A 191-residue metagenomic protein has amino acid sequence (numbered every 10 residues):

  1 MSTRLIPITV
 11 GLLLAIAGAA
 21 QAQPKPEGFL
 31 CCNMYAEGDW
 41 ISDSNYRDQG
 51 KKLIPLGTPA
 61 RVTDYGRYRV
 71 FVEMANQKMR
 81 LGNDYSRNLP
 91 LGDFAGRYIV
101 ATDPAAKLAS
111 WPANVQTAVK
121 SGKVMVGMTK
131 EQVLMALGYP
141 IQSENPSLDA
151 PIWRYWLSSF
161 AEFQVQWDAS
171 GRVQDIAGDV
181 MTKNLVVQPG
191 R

Functional and structural regions predicted by a protein language model:
M1-L5: Positively charged n-region of N-terminal signal peptides that target proteins for export
I6-I8, P151-I152: Residue-level detector of intrinsically disordered/flexible regions characterized by low predicted structural confidence
P7-A17: Bacterial N-terminal signal peptides
A22-R191: Residues within mature, well-folded domains
